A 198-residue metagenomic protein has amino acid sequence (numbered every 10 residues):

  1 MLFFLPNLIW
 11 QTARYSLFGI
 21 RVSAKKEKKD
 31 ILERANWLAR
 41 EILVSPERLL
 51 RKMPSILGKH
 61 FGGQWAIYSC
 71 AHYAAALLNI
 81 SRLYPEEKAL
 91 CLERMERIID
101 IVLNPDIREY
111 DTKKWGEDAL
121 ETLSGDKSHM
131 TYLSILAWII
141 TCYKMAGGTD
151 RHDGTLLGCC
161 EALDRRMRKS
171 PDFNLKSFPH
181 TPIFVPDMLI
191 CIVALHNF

Functional and structural regions predicted by a protein language model:
F3-C70, N79, E93-K114, D150-R151: Low-complexity, Ser/Thr/Pro/Gly-enriched N-terminal "stalk/linker" regions
N7, G58, Y73, A137 (+2 more regions): Functionally constrained cores in energy, signaling, and assembly domains
L49, M53, K113, N174 (+2 more regions): Generic local-structure boundary detector
S69-A71, L78-L189: Extended ligand-binding groove/face enriched in aromatic
M188, V193-F198: Aromatic (Trp/Tyr) and acidic
